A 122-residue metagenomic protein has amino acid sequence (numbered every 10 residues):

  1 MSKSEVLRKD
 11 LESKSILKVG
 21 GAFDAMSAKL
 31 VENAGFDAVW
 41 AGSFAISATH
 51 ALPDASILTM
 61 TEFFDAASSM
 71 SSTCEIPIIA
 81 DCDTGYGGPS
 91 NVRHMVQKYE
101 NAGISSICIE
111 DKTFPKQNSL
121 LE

Functional and structural regions predicted by a protein language model:
M1-G21, A25, K29-A34: N-terminal amphipathic alpha-helix/helix-capping segment at the start of soluble metabolic enzymes
K3-K9, S13, L52-A80, A102 (+1 more regions): Alpha-helix-loop-beta-strand connector modules within alpha/beta enzyme cores
L17-V19, A38, P77-I79, S106-C108: Structural preference for beta-strand elements that scaffold enzyme active sites
G20-A25, I57-F64, T84-A102: Glycine-rich anion/phosphate-binding loops
V39-E62, T84-G88, I107-E122: Glycine-rich, proline-tolerant flexible connector loops at the mouths of alpha/beta enzymes
